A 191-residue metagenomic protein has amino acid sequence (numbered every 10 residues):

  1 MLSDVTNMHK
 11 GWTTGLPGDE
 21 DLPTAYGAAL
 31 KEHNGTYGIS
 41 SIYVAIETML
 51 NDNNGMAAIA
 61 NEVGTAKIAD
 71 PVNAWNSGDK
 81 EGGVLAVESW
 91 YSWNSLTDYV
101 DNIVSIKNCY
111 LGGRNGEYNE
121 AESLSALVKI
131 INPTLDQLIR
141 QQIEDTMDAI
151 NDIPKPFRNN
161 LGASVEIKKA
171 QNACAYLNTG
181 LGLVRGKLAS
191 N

Functional and structural regions predicted by a protein language model:
M1-N191: Mature extracytoplasmic or organellar-lumen-exposed domains after removal of signal/transit peptides
